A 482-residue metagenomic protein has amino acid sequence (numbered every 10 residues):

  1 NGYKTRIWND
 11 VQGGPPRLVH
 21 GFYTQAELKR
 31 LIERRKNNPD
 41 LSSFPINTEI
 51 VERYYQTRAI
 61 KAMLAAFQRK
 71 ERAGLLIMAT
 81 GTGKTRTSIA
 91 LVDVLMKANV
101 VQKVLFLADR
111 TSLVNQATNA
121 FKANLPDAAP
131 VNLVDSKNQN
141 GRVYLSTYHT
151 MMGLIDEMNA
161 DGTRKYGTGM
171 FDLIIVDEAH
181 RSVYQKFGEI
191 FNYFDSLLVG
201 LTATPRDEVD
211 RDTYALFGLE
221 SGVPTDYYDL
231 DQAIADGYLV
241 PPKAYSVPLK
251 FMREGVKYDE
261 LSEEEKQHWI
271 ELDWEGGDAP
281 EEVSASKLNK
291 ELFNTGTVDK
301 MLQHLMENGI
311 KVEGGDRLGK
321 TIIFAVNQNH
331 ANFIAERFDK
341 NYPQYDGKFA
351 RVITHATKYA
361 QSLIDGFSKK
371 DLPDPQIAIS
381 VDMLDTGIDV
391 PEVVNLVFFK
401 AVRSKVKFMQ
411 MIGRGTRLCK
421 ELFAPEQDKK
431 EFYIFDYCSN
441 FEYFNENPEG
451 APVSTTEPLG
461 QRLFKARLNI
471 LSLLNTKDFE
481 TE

Functional and structural regions predicted by a protein language model:
G2-K103, A108, S112-D127, Q139-V143 (+6 more regions): ATP-dependent helicase/translocase motor core
I46-E49, A62, E282-K290, K300-H304 (+1 more regions): Long, largely alpha-helical accessory region at the distal end of helicase-like NTP-driven motors
K103-L105, T118, N124-K137, N341-A360: Conserved RecA-like helicase motor-core motifs
A117, L154-M158, A179-I190, V390-P391: Conserved ATPase-coupling elements of RecA-like P-loop NTPase cores
R142, D273, G277-S380: Conserved C-terminal RecA-like helicase domain
T150, L173, D346, A350-T455: Conserved RecA-like P-loop NTPase helicase motor core
G162-G200, P205: SF2 helicase catalytic motif II
R211-L318: Interdomain helical connector at the RecA1-RecA2 junction of SF1/SF2 helicase-like NTPases
